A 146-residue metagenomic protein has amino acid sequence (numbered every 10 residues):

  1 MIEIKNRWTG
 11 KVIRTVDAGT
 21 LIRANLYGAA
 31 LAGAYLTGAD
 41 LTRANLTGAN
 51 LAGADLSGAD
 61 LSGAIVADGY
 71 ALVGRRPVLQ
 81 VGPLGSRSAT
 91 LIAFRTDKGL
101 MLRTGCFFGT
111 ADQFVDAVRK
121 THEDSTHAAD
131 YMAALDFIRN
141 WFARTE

Functional and structural regions predicted by a protein language model:
M1-V16, T20, S86-E146: Terminal amphipathic alpha-helical/low-complexity segments used for targeting or macromolecular assembly
T9-S88: Tandem repeat scaffolds
